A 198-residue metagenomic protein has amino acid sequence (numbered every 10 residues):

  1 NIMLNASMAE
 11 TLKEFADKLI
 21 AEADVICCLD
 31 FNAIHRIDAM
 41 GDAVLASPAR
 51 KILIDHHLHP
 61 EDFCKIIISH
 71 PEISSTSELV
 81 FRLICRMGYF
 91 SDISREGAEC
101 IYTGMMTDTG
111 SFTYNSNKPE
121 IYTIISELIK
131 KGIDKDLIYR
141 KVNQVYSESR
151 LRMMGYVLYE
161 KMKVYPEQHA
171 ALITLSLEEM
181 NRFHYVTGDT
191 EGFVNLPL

Functional and structural regions predicted by a protein language model:
N1-A46: N-terminal small/polar loop signature for handling phosphorylated ligands or for N-terminal nucleophile
N1-A6, E14, E22-A23, T107-L198: Hydrophobic helix-and-loop "lid/oligomerization" segment in the mid-to-C-terminal part of catalytic domains
K18-A21, A43-A46, P60-E61, I93-R95 (+3 more regions): Solvent-exposed alpha-helices and their adjacent loops that cap or buttress functional pockets in soluble metabolic
C27, R50-I54, I66-S69, A171-I173: Hydrophobic/aromatic beta-strand patches that form the interior of the parallel beta-sheet core in alpha/beta enzyme
C27, V80, P197: A residue-level signal for conserved active-site and pocket-lining positions in enzyme catalytic cores
F31-I34, H57-H59, L177-E178: Short glycine-rich anion-binding loops that position phosphate/pyrophosphate groups of nucleotides and phosphorylated
D42-R50, R86, P119-E120: A glycine- and small-aliphatic-rich helix-loop capping segment at beta-alpha/alpha-beta transitions that lines
H56-I124: Short alpha-helices
